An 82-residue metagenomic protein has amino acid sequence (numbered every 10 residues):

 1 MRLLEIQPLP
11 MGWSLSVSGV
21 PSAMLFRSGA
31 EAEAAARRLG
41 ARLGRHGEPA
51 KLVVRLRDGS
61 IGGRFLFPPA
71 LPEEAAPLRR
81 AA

Functional and structural regions predicted by a protein language model:
M1-S22: Short aromatic-glycine-(Arg/Gly/Cys) micro-motifs in beta-strand/loop hairpins
P10, G29-A30, P69-L71: Solvent-exposed, flexible loop/coil residues
S18, S28, L66: Surface loops and adjacent helix of pleckstrin homology
P21-M24, A32, P69: Short, surface-exposed beta-strand-loop junctions and turns on beta-sheet-rich folds
S22-L25, S60-G62: Short, surface-exposed beta-strand/loop "edge" segments at domain boundaries and coil↔beta transitions
L25-S28, E73-A75: A short, polar/proline- and glycine-enriched secondary-structure boundary/capping micro-motif
R27-P49: A short, charged, amphipathic alpha-helix used as a generic interaction element across diverse proteins
G44-A81: Short, mixed-charge low-complexity intrinsically disordered segments
